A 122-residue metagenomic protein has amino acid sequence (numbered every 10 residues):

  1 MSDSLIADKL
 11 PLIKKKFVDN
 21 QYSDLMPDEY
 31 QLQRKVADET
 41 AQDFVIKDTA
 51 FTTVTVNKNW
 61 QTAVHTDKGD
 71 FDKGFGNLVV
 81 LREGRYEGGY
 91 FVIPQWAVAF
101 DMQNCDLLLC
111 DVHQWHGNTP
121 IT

Functional and structural regions predicted by a protein language model:
M1-L78, A99, T119-T122: Fe(II)/2-oxoglutarate oxygenase catalytic core
K73-G74, E83-T122: Catalytic core of Fe(II)/2-oxoglutarate
